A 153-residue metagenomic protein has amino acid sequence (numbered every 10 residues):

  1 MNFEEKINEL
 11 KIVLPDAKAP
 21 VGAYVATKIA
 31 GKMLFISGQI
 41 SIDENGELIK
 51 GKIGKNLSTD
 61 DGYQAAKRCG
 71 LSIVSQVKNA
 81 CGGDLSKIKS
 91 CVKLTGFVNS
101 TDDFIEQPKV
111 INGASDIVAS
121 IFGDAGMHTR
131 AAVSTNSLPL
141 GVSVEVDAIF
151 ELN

Functional and structural regions predicted by a protein language model:
M1-N153: Short, polar/acidic, helix-capping and beta-turn segments at strand->helix junctions that line the mouths
